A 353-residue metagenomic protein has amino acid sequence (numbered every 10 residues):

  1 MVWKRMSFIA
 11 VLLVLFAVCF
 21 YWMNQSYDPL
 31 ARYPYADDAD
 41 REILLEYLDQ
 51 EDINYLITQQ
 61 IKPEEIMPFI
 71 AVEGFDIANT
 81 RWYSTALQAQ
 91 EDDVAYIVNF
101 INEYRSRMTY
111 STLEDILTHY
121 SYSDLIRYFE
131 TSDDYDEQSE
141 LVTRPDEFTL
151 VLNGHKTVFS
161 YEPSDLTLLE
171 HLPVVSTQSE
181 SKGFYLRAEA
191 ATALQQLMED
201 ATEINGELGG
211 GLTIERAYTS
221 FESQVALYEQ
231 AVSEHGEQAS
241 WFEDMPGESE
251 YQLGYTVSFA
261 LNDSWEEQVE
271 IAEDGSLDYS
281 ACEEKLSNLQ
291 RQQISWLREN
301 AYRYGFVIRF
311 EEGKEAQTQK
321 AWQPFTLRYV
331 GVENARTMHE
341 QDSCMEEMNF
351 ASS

Functional and structural regions predicted by a protein language model:
K4-R216, F221-S353: Extracytoplasmic cell-surface/polysaccharide-interacting catalytic and binding patches
